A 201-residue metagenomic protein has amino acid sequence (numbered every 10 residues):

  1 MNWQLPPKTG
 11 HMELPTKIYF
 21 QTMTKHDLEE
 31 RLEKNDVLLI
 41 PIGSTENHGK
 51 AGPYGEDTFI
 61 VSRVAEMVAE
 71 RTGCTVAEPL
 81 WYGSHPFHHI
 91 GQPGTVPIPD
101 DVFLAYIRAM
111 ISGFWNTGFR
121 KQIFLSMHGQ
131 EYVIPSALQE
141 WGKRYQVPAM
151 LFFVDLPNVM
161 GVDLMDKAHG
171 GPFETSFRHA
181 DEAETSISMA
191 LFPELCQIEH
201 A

Functional and structural regions predicted by a protein language model:
N2-I123, M127-A201: Extended, histidine- and acidic-residue-enriched regions that form the cofactor-binding/catalytic faces
